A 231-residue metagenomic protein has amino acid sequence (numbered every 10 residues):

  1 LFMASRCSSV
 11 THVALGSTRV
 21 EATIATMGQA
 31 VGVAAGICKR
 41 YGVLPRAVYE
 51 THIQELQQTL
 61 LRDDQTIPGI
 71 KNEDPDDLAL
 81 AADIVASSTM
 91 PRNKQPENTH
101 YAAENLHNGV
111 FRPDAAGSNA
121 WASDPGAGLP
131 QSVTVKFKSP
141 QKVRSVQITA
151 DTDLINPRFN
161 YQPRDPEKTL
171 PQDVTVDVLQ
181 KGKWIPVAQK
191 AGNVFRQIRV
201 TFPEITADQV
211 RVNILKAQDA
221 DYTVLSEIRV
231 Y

Functional and structural regions predicted by a protein language model:
L1-N72: Residues forming the flavin
S5, S88, I214: Pocket-edge structural micro-motifs
V13-L15, P96, T223: Short conserved micro-motifs at the rims of enzyme active sites and ligand-binding pockets
I67-V143, T149-L170, G182, Q189-G192 (+3 more regions): Disordered, acidic Ser/Thr/Pro-rich linker "stalks" and the adjacent N-terminal cap of the next globular domain
V174-V176: Short beta-strand elements bearing conserved aromatic residues within extracellular beta-rich modules
Q197-P203: Exposed aromatic-hydrophobic patches
Q209-R211: Short, conserved beta-strand segments of beta-strand-rich sandwich/propeller modules, principally
N213-A220: Short beta-strand-plus-loop segments that form exposed binding edges in beta-rich domains
